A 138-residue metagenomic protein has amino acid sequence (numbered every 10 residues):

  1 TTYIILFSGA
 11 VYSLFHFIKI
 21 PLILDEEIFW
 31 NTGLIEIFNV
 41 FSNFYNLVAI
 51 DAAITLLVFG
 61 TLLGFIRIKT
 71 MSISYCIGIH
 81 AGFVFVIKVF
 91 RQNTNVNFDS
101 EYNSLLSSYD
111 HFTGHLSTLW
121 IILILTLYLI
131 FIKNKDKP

Functional and structural regions predicted by a protein language model:
T1, N43-L63, H115-F131: Amphipathic repeat-derived elements
T1-E26, A52-L62: Function-critical hydrophobic alpha-helical transmembrane segments in multi-pass membrane proteins
T1-V11, S72, L106-T113: Membrane-interface starts of transmembrane alpha-helices
T1-Y3, I66-M71, K135-P138: Membrane-interface helix-boundary motifs at transmembrane edges
F15-I18, F65, F90, L127-Y128: Residue-level signal for alpha-helical transmembrane segments in multi-pass membrane proteins
I20-Y45: Membrane-interface interhelical connector segments
F41-L106: Functionally important transmembrane alpha-helices
A81-P138: C-terminal membrane module of polytopic membrane proteins
